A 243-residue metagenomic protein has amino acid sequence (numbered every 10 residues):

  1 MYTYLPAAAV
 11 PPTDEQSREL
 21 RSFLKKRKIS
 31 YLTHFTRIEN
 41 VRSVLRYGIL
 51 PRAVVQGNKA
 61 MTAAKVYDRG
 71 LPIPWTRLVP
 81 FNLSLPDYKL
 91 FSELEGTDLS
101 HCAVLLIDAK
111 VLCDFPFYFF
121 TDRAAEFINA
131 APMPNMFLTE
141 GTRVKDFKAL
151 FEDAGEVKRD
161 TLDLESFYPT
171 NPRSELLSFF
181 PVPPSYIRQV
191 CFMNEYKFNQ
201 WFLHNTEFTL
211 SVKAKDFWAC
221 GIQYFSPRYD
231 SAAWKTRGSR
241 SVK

Functional and structural regions predicted by a protein language model:
M1-P80, D87-K243: Active-site-proximal loop/hinge segments that shape catalytic or ion-binding/gating pockets
